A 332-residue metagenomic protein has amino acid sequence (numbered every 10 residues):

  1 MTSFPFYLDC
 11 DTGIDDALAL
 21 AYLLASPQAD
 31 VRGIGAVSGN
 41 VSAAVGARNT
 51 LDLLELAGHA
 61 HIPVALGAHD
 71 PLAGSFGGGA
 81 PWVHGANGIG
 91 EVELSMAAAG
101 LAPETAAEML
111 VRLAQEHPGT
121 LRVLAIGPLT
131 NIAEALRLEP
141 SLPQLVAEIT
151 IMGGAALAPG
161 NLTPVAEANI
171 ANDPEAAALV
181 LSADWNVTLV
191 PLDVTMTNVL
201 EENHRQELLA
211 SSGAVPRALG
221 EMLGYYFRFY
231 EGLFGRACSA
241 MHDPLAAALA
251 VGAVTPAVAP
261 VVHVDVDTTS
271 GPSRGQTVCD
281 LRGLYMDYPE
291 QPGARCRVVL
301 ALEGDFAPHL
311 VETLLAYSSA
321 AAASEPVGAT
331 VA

Functional and structural regions predicted by a protein language model:
T2-C10, I14-L51, V92-T197, E202: Active-site histidine-anchored catalytic micro-motif
T2-S3, Y22-L23, D30, A171 (+2 more regions): Conformational coupling and interaction surfaces
F4, A47-E116, G293-D305, T313-L315 (+1 more regions): Metal-dependent C-N hydrolase catalytic cores
L18-L20, V45-G46, S75-F76, L162 (+2 more regions): Short, glycine/acidic-enriched capping/hinge loops at junctions between secondary-structure elements
V41-V45, L72-A73, A155-P159, V264-R282: Short, mixed-charge aromatic SLiMs
E55-A60, H69, Q115, G119 (+9 more regions): Generic secondary-structure signature for well-ordered alpha-helical cores
V64, V180, A247: A residue-level signal for conserved active-site and pocket-lining positions in enzyme catalytic cores
G77-G85, T163-E167, R205-Q206: Short, surface-exposed amphipathic charged segments that create phosphate/polyanion-binding patches used for binding
